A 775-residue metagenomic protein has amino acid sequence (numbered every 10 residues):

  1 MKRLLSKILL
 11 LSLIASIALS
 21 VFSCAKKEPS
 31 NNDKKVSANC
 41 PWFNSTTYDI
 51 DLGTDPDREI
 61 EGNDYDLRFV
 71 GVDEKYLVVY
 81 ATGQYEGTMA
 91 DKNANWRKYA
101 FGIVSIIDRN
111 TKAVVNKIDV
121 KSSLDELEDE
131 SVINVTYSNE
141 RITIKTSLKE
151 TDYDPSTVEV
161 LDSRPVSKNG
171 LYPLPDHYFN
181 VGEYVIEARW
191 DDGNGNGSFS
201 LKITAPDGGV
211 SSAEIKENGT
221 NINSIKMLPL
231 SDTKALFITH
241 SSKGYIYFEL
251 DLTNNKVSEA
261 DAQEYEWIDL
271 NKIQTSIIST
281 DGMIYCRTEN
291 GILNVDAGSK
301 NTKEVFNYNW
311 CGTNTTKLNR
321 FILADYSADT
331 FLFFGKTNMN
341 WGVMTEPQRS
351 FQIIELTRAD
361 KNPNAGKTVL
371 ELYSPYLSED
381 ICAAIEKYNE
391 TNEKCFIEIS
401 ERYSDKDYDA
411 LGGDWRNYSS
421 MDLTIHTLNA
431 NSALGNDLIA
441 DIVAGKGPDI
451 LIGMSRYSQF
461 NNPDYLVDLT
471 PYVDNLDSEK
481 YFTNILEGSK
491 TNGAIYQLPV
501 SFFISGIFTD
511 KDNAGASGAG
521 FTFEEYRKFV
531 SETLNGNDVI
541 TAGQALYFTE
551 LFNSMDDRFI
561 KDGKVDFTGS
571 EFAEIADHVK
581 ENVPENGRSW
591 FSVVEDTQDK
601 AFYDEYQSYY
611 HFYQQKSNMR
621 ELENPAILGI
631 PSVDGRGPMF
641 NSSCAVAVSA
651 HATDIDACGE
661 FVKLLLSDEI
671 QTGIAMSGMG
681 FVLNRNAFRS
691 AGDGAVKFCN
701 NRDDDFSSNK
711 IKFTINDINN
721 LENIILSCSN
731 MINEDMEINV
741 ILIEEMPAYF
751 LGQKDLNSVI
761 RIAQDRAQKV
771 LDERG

Functional and structural regions predicted by a protein language model:
G62-G71, D125-T136, G170-N180, G219-L230 (+2 more regions): Repeated scaffold domains used in trafficking and secretory/extracellular systems, primarily beta-propellers
D108, S489-S589, A650-D656, D755: Helix-loop-helix "hinge/cap" segment bordering the ligand-binding cleft or interdomain interface
T337, N513-A514, E532-N535, L664-A695: Periplasmic-binding protein-like
G366-L377, C395-R402, I450: Short, well-ordered beta-strand elements
D407-Y481, A601-F602, S617-M619: Extracytoplasmic "Venus flytrap"/periplasmic binding protein-like
G453-G506, L622-G635, A647: Hinge/lid segment of periplasmic solute-binding proteins
D577-E660, G673, R685: Extracytoplasmic/periplasmic substrate-binding proteins
N700-A767: C-terminal capping/gating helix-and-loop segments adjacent to ligand/active sites or protein-protein/ligand interfaces
